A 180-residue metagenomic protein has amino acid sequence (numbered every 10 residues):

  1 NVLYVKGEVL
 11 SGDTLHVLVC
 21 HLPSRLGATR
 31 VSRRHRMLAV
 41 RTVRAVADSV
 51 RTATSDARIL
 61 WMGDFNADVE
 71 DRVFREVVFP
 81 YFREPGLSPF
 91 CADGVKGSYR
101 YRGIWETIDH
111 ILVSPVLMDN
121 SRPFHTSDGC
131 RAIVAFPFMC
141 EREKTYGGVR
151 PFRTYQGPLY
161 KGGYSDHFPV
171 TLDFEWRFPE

Functional and structural regions predicted by a protein language model:
N1, P23-A28, A92-V95, Y155-Q156: Flexible glycine/proline-enriched surface loops and loop-helix/loop-strand junctions
N1-L22: Structured beta-strand-rich core segments of catalytic domains in phosphoester-bond hydrolases
K6, V50-I59, A67-E180: Metal-dependent phosphoester-hydrolase catalytic domains
E8, R36, L60: A surface/extracellular/periplasmic glyco- and lipid-processing/surface-interacting theme
V17, L60-W61: Beta-strand elements within well-structured catalytic alpha/beta cores of enzymes that handle phosphate/sulfate esters
L22, D64-F65: Active-site metal-binding loops of divalent metal-dependent hydrolases
G27-S32, V73: A short secondary-structure junction signal
R30-S55: A long, amphipathic alpha-helix that forms part of the scaffold/cap immediately adjacent to metal-dependent active
